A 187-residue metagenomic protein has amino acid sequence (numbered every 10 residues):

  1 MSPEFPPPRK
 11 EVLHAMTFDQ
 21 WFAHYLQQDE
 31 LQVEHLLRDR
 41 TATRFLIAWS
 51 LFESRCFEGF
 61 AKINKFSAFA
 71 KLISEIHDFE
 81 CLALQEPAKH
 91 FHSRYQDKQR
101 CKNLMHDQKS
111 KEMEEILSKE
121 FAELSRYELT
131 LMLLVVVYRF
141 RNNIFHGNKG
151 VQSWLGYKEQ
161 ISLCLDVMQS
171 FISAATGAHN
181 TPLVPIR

Functional and structural regions predicted by a protein language model:
S2-F121, E128-L129, R187: Amphipathic alpha-helical interface elements
T43, E128, M132-V135, E159-D166: A generic "alpha-helical surface" signal
A48, V137-F140, C164: Amphipathic, well-ordered alpha-helical segments in soluble domains
F52, V137, I144, M168-F171: Amphipathic alpha-helices that form helix-helix packing interfaces
F57, A61, N142-K149, S173-N180: Charged/polar positions within long, soluble alpha-helices
F66, V151-K158: Short, surface-exposed loop/turn segments at secondary-structure junctions
T130-V151: Histidine-centered, metal-coordinating catalytic motifs and their short helical/loop contexts
K158-R187: Amphipathic, Lys/Arg-enriched alpha-helical patches that create a basic surface for binding polyanionic ligands
